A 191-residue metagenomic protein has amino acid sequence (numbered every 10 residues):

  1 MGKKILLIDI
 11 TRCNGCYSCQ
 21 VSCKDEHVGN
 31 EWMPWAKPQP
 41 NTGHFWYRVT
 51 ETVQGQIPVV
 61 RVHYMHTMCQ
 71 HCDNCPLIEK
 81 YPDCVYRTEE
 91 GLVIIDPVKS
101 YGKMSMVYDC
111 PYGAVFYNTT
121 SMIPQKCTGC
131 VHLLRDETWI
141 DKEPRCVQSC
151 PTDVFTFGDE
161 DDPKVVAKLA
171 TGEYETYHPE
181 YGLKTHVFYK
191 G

Functional and structural regions predicted by a protein language model:
M1-G191: Non-ligating segments of multi-cofactor redox enzymes
